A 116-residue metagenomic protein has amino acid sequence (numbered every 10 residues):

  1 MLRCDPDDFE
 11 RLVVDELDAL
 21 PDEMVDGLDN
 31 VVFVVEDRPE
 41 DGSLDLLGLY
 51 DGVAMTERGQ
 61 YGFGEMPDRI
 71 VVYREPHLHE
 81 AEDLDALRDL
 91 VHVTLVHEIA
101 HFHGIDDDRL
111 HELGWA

Functional and structural regions predicted by a protein language model:
M1-L90, F102, R109: Active-site rim/adjacent substrate-binding subdomains
L90-E98: Short alpha-helical catalytic segment bearing the HExxH-like zincin motif of zinc-dependent metalloproteases
E98-W115: Catalytic Zn2+-binding segment of zinc metalloproteases
